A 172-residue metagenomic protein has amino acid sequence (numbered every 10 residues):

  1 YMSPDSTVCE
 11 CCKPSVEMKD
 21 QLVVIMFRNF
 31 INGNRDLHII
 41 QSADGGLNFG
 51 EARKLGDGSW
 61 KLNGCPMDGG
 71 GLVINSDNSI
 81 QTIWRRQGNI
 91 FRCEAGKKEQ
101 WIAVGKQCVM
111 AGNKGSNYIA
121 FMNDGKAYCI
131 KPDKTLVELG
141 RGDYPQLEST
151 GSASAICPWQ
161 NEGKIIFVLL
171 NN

Functional and structural regions predicted by a protein language model:
Y1-N172: Extracellular, repeat-based ectodomains that mediate carbohydrate processing or recognition
